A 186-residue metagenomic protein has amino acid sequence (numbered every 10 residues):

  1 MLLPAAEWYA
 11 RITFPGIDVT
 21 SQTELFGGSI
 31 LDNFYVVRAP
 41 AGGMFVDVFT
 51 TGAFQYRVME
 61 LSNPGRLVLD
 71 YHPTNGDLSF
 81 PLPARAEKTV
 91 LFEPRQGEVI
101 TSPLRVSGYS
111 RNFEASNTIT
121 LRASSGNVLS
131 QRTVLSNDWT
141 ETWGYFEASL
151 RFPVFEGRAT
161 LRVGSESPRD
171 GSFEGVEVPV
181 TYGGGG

Functional and structural regions predicted by a protein language model:
M1-F92, Q96: Signal-peptide-cleaved, periplasmic/extracellular N-terminal interaction regions immediately downstream of the signal
L3-E7, P15-I17, K88-T89, R95-G186: Ser/Thr-rich low-complexity repeats and stalk/linker segments
